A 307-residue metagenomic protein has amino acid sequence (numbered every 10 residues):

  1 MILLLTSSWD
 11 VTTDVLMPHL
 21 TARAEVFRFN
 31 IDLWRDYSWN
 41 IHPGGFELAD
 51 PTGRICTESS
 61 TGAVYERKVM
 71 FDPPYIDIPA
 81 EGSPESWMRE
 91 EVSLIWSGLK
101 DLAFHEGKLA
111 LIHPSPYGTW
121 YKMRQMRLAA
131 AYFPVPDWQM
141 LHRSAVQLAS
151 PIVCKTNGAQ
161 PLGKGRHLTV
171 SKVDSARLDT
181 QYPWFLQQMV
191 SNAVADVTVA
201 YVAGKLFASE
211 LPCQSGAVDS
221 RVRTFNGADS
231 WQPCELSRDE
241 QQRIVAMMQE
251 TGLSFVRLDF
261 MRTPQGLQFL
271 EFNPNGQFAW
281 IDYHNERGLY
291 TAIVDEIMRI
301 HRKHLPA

Functional and structural regions predicted by a protein language model:
M1-L3: Extreme N-terminal starter segment of soluble prokaryotic enzymes
S7-H19, I31-V135: Conserved N-proximal alpha/beta basic substrate-recognition cap immediately N-terminal to, or forming the N-lobe
W9-D10, W34, V69-D72, Y117-G118 (+5 more regions): Short, solvent-exposed loop/turn segments at secondary-structure junctions
L20, S150-Q242, M247: Phosphate-binding site of ATP-dependent enzymes
H42-P43, Y201-K205, T263-Q265: Short acidic-glycine loop/turn motifs at beta-strand connectors
S115-R166: Loop-centered beta-sheet repeat module
T198, R257-D259: Short, surface-exposed charged micro-motifs
E235, Q249-L253, R262-A307: C-terminal active-site "lid" helix and adjoining low-complexity regulatory extension at the edge of ATP-using catalytic
